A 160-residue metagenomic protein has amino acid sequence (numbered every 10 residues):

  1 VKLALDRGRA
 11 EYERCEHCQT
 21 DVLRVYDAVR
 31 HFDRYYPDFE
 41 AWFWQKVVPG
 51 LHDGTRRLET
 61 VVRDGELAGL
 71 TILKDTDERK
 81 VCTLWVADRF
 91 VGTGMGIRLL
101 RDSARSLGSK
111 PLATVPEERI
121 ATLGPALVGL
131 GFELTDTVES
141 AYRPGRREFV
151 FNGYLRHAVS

Functional and structural regions predicted by a protein language model:
V1-F43: Short amphipathic alpha-helix that is part of the acyltransferase structural core
H31-R63: Active-site rim helix/loop that mediates acceptor-substrate recognition in acyltransferases
D64-L70, R79: Glycine-rich phosphate/pyrophosphate-binding loop shared by adenosine-nucleotide-utilizing enzymes
K74-D88, V115: Conserved acetyl-CoA binding element of GNAT-fold acetyltransferases
V86, G92-R105, G129: Conserved acetyl-CoA-binding loop-helix of GNAT-fold acetyltransferases
R105-E118: Conserved GNAT acetyl-CoA-binding A-motif
E118-E139: Conserved active-site alpha-helix within GNAT-family acetyltransferase domains
S140-S160: C-terminal "cap" of GNAT-fold acetyltransferases
